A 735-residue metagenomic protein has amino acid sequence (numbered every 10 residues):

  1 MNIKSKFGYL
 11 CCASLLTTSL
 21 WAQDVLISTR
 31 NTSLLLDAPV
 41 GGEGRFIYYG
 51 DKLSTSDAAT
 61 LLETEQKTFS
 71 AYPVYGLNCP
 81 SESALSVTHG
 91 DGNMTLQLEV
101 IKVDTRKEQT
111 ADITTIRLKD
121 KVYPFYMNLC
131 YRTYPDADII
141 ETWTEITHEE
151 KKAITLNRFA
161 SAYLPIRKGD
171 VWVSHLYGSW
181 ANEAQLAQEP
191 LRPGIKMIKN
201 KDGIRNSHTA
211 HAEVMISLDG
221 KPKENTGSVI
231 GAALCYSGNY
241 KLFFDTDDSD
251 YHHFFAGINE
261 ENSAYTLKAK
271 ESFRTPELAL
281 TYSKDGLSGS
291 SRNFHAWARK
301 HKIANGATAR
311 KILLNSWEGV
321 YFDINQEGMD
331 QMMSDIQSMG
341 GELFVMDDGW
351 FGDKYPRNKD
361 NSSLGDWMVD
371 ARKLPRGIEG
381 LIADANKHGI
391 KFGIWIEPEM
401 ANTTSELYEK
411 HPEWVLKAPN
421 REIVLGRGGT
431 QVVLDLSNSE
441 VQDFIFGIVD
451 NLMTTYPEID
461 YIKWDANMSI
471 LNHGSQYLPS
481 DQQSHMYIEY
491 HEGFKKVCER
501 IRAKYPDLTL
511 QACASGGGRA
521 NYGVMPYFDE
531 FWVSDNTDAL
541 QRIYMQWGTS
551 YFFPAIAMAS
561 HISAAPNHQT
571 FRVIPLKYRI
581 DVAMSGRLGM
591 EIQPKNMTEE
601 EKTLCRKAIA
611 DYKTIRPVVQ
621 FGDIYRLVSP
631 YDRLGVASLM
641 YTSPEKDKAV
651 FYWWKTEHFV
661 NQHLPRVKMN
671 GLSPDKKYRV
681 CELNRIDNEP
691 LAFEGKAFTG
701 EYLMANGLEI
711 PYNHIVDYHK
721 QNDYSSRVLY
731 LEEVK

Functional and structural regions predicted by a protein language model:
D24-L36, G42-D245, E261, K677-F693: Polysaccharide-binding surfaces and accessory modules of carbohydrate-active proteins
N31, T144, K270, L314 (+5 more regions): Conserved, mostly hydrophobic/aromatic
N31, T95-V100, Y265-K284, Y724-E732: Short Pro-Gly-centered flexible turn/kink motifs
N31, V214-I216, E224, P630-P674: Carbohydrate-binding surface patches
G76-L98, T226-G238, Y282-I303, G341-D348 (+3 more regions): Glycine-rich, aromatic-flanked loop segments that form ligand/cofactor-binding clefts across common enzyme folds
N305-G447, Y456, Y461: Aromatic-lined carbohydrate-binding/catalytic grooves of carbohydrate-active enzymes
P375-G377, E409, V415-K577, R587 (+2 more regions): Active-site neighborhood of glycoside hydrolase catalytic domains
E657-K735: C-terminal beta-sandwich/jelly-roll accessory domains of carbohydrate-active enzymes
